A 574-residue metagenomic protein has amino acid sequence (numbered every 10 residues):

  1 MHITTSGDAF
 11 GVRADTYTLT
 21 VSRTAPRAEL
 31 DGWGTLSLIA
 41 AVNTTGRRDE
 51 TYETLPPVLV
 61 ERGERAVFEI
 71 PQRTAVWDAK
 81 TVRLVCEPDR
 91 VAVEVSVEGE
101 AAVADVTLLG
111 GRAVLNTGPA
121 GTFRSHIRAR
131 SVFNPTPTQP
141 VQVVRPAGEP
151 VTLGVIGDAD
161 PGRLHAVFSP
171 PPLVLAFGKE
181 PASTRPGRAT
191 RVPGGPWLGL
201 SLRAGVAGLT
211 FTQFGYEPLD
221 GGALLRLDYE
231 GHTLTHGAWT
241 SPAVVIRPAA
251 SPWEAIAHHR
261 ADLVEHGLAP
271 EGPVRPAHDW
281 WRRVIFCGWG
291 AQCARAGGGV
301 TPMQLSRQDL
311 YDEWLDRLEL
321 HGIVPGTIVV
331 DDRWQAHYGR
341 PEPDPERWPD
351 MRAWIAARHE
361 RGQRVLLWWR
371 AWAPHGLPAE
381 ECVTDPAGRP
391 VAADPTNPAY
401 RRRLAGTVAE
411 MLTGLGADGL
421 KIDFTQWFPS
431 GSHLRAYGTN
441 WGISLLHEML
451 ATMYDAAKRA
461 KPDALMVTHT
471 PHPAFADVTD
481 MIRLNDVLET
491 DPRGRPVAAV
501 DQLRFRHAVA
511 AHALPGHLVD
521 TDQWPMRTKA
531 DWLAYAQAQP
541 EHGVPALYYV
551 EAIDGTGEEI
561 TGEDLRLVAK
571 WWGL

Functional and structural regions predicted by a protein language model:
I3-G326, G419, D564: Carbohydrate-recognition beta-sandwich/jelly-roll modules in extracellular/periplasmic carbohydrate-active proteins
V95, H236-G237, F286, R358 (+4 more regions): Conserved, mostly hydrophobic/aromatic
R226-R247, C287, G442-L574: Active-site-proximal substrate-binding groove within the catalytic cores of carbohydrate-active enzymes
G267-C287, V329, P349-R389, D463-A474: Glycine-rich, aromatic-flanked loop segments that form ligand/cofactor-binding clefts across common enzyme folds
C287-D309, W334-P349, P386-A405, S430-L446 (+1 more regions): The substrate-binding groove and active-site-proximal loops of carbohydrate-active enzymes, especially glycoside
Q292-A296, W334-G339, W372-L377, W427-G431 (+3 more regions): Flexible loop/turn segments at secondary-structure boundaries
C293-G299, M303-D309, M351-R352, A356 (+3 more regions): Active-site-adjacent "subsite" loops/lids of carbohydrate-active enzymes
G322-W334, L404-A436: Active-site groove signature of glycoside hydrolases
